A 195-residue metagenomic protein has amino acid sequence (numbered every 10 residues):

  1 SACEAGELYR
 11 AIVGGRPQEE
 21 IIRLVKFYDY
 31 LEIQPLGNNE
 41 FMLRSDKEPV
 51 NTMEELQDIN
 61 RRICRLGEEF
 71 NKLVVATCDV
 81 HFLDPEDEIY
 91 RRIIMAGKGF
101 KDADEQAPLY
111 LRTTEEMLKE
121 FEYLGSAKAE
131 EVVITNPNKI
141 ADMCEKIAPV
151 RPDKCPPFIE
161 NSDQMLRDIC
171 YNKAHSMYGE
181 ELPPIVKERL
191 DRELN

Functional and structural regions predicted by a protein language model:
S1-N195: Phosphodiester-processing cores and adjacent nucleic acid-binding clamps
